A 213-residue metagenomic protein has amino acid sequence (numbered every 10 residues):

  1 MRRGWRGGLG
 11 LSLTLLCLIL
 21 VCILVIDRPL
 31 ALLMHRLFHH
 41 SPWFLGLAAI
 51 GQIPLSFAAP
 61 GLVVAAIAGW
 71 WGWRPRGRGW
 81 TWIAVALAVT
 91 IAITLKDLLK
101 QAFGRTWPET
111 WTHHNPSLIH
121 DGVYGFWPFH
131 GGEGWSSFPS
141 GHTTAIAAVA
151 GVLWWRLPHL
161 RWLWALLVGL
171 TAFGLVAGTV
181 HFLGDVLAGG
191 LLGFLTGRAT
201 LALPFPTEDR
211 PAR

Functional and structural regions predicted by a protein language model:
M1-A65, K100-I119, G125, F129-H130: N-terminal transmembrane-helix/juxtamembrane module of multi-pass inner/ER membrane proteins
R2-L13, I119-R213: Membrane-embedded catalytic cores of phosphoryl/pyrophosphoryl-handling enzymes
S12-L20, F57, V85-I93, V186 (+2 more regions): Alpha-helical transmembrane spans of integral membrane proteins, capturing the lipid-embedded, hydrophobic core of TM
C17-L24, V89-D97, V168-V180: Aromatic-anchored segments of alpha-helical transmembrane domains
R28, I93-D97, Q101, F194-L201: Transmembrane alpha-helical segments of multi-pass membrane transport proteins and ion-pumping complexes
S41, R76-T81, L157-L163: Membrane-helix interface segments
L62-G72, I146-W154: Hydrophobic, aromatic-rich transmembrane alpha-helices and their immediate juxtamembrane boundary segments
A65-A102: Interfacial segments of alpha-helical transmembrane regions
